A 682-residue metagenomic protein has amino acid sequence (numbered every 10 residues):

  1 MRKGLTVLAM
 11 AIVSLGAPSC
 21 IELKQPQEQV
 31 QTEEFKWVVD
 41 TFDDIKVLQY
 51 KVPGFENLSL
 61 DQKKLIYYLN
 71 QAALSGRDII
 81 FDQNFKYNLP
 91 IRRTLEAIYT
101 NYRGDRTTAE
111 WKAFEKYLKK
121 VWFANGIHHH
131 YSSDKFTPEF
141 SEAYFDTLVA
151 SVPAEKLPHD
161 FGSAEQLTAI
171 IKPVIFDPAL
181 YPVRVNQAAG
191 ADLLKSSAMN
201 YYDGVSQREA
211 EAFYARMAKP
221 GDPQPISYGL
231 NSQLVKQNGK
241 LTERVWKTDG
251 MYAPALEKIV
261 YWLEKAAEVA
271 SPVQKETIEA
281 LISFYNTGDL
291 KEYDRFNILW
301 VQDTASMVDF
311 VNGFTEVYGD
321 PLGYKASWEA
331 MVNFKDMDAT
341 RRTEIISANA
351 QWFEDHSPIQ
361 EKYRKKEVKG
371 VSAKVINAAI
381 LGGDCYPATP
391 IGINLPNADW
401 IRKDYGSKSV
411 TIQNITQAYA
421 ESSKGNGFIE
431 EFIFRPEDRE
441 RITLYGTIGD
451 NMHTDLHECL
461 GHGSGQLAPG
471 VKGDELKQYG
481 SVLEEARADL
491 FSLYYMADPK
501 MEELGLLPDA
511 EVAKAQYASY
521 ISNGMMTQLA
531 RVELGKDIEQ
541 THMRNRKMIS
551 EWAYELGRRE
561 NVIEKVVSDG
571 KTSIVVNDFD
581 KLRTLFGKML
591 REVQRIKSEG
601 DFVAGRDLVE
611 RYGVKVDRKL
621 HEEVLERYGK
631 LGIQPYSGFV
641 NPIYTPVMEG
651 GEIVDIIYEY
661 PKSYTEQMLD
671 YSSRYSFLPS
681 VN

Functional and structural regions predicted by a protein language model:
G16-S19: C-terminal motif of bacterial Sec signal peptides marking the signal peptidase cleavage site
V30-T94: N-terminal-proximal low-complexity accessory segments that begin disordered and transition into the first
S59, S271, S481-D498: An active-site-proximal "capping" alpha-helix that borders the catalytic cofactor pocket
I80, L493-E599: Long, well-structured alpha-helical subdomains associated with metal-dependent extracellular/ecto-lumenal hydrolases
F123-V235, L241-E440, G446: Contiguous, non-catalytic segments that form substrate-binding/exosite surfaces or channel walls
C459-V471, Y495, P499: Catalytic Zn2+-binding segment of zinc metalloproteases
G465-A486: Post-HEXXH active-site segment of zinc metalloproteases
D578-N682: Extended, compositionally biased alpha-helical segments that mediate assembly or anchoring
